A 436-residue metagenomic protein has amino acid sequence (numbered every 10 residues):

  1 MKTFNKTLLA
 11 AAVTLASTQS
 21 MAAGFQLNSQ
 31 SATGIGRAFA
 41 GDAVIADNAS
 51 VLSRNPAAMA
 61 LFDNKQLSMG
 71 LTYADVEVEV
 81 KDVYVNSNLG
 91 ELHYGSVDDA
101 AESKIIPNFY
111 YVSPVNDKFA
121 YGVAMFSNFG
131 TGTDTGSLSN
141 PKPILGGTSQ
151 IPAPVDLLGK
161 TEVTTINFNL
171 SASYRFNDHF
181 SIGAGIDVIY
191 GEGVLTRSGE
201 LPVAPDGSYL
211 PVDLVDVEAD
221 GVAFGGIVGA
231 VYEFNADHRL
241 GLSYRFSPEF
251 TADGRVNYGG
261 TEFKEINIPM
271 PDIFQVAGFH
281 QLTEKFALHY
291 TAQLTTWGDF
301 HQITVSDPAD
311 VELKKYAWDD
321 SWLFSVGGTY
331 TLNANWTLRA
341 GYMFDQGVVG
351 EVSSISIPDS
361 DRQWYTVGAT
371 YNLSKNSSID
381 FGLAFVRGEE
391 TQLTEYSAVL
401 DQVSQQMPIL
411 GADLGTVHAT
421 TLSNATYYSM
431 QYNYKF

Functional and structural regions predicted by a protein language model:
M1-A22: Gram-negative bacterial Sec-dependent N-terminal signal peptides
A12-V13, L61, A252: Enrichment for repetitive, rod-forming helical segments
T18-Y121, M125-S127, A384: N-terminal, post-signal peptide beta-strand-biased segments of exported outer-membrane/organellar beta-barrel and other
A23-A38, S103-F436: Outer-membrane beta-barrel porins/channels
